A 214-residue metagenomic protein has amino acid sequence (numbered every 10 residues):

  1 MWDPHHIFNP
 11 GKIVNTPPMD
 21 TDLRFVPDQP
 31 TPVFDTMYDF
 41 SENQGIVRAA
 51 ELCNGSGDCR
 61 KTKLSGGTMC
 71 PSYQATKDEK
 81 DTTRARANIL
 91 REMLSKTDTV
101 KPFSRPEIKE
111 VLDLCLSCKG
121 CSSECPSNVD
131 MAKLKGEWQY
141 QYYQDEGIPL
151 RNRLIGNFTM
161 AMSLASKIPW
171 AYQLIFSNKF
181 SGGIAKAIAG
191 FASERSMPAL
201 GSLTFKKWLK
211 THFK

Functional and structural regions predicted by a protein language model:
M1-L114, N128-N157, A171: Ferredoxin-type iron-sulfur electron-transfer modules and their immediate structural context
T99-K214: Iron-sulfur-cluster electron-transfer modules
